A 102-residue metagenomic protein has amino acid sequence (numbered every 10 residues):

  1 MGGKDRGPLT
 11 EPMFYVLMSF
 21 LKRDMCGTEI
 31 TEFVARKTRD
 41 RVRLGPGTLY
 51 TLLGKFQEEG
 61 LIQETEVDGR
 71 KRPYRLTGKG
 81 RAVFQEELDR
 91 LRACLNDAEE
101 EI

Functional and structural regions predicted by a protein language model:
M1-P8, C94: Intrinsically disordered, low-complexity serine/threonine- and proline-rich regulatory segments
R6-T48: N-terminal helix-turn-helix DNA-binding core of bacterial DNA-binding proteins
M18-S19, A82, A93: Surface-exposed charged/polar residues within alpha-helices that form helix-capping/stabilizing sites and interaction
T48-L49, G80: Helical "lid/switch" subdomain of P-loop NTPase nucleotide-binding domains
Y50-K55: Short, hydrophobic-biased segments on the C-terminal half of alpha helices that form "recognition helices"
Q57-G69, R75: Beta-hairpin "wing" of winged helix-turn-helix
G69-E87: Basic, amphipathic "hinge/linker" alpha-helix immediately C-terminal to the N-terminal HTH DNA-binding motif
Q85-I102: Amphipathic alpha-helical dimerization/coiled-coil segments that flank or bridge DNA-binding/regulatory modules
